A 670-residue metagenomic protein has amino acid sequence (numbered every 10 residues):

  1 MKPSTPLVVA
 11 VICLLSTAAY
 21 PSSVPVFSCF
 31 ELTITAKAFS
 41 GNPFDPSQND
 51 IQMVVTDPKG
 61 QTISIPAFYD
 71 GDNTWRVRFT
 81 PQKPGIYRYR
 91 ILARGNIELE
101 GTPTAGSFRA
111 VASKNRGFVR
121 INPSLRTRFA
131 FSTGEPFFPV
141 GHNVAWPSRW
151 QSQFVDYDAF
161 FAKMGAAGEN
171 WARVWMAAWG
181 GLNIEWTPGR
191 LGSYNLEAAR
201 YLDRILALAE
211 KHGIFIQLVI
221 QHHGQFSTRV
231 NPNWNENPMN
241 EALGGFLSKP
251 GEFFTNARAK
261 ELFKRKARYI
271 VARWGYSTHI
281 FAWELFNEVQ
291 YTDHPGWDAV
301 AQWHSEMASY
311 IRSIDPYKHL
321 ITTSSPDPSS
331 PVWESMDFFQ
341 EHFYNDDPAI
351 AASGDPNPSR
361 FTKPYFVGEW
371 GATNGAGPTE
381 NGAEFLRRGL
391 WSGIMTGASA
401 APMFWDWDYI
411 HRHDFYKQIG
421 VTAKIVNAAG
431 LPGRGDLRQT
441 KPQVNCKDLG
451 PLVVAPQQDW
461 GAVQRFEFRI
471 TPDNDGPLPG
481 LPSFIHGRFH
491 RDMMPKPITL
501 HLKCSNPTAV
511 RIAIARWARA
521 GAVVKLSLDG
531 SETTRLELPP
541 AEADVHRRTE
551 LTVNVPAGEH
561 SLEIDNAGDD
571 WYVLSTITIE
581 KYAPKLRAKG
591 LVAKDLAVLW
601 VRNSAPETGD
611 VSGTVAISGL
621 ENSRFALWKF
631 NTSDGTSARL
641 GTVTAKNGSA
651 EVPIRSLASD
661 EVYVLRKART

Functional and structural regions predicted by a protein language model:
M1-V8: Bacterial N-terminal signal peptides that target proteins for export
V8-S16: Bacterial N-terminal signal peptides
S22-V26, F39-F44, T373-G375, R388-A513 (+5 more regions): Aromatic- and carboxylate-lined catalytic core of secreted/periplasmic carbohydrate-active enzymes
D50, G95-N96, R116-I350, R360-F361: Active-site mouth of glycoside hydrolases
V54, Q61-S124: Extended acidic/polar, glycine-enriched regions that form or flank non-catalytic beta-rich accessory modules
I65-G71, E532-E542, R639-K646: Solvent-exposed serine/threonine-rich low-complexity stretches and specific carbohydrate-binding patches
D70-R78, E542-T549, G648: Aromatic sugar-binding surface patches on proteins that engage polysaccharides or sugar-phosphate polymers
I214, K318-L320, D337-I425: Catalytic-core region of carbohydrate-active enzymes that cleave or remodel glycosidic bonds
